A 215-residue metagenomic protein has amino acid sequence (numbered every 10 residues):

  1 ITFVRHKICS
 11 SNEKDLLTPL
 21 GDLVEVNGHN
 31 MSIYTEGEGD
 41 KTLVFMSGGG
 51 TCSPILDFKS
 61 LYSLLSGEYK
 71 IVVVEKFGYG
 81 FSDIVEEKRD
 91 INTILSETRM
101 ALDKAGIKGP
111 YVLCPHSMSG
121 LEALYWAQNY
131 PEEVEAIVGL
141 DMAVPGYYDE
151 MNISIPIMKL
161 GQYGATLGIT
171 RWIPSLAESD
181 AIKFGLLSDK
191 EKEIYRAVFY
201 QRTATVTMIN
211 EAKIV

Functional and structural regions predicted by a protein language model:
I1-L43, G67-Y69, K108: Alpha/beta-hydrolase fold catalytic core
S32-F81: Conserved HGGG/HGGXW glycine-rich cap/lid loop of the alpha/beta-hydrolase fold
I55-D57, S82-K88, D149-E150: Conserved catalytic-core motifs of eukaryotic protein kinase domains, centered on the activation segment
V73-C114: Active-site loop/oxyanion-hole signature of alpha/beta-hydrolase fold enzymes
I91, A136-V215: Flexible "cap/lid" subdomain of the alpha/beta-hydrolase fold that forms the substrate-access gate
G109-N152: Conserved hydrolase catalytic core segment
